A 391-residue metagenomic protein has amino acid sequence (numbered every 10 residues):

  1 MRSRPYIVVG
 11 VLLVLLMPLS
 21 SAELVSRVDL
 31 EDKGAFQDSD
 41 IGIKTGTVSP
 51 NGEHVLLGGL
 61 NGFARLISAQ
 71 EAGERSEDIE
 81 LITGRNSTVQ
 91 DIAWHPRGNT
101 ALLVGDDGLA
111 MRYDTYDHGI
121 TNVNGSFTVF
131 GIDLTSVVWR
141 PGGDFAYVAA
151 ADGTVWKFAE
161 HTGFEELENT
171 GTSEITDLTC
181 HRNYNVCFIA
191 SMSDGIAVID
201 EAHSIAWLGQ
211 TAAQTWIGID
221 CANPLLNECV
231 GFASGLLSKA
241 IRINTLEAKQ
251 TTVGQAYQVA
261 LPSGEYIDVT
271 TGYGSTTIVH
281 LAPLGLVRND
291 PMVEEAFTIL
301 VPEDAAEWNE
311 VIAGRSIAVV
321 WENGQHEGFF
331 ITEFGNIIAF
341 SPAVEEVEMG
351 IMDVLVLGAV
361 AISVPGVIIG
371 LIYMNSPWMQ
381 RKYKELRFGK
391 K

Functional and structural regions predicted by a protein language model:
M1-I7: Bacterial N-terminal signal peptides that target proteins for export
V9-P18: Bacterial N-terminal signal peptides
A22-K391: Residue-level hotspots at or immediately adjacent to binding/recognition sites across diverse folds
